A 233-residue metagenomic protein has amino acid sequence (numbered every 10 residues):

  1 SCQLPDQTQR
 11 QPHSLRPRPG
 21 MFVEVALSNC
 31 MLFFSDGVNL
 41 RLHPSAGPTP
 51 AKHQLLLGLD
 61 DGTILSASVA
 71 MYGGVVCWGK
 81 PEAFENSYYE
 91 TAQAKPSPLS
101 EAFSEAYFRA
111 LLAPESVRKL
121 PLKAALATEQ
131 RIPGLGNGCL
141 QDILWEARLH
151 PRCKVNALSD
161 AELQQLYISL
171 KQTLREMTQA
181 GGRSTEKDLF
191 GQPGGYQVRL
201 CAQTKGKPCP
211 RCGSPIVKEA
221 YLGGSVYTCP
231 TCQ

Functional and structural regions predicted by a protein language model:
S1-L4, T8-S14, N29, L111-Q233: Basic, nucleic-acid-binding surfaces and adjacent catalytic neighborhoods in DNA/RNA-processing proteins
S1-S68, Y72-V76, C201-R211, G224-Q233: A cross-family signal for N-terminal binding/gating loops and helix N-caps that shape access to the active site
F22-E24, Q93, S97-P98, S184-K187: Short low-complexity stretches enriched in small and charged residues
N29-L135, C139-E146: Phosphate/anion-contacting hairpin/loop surfaces
